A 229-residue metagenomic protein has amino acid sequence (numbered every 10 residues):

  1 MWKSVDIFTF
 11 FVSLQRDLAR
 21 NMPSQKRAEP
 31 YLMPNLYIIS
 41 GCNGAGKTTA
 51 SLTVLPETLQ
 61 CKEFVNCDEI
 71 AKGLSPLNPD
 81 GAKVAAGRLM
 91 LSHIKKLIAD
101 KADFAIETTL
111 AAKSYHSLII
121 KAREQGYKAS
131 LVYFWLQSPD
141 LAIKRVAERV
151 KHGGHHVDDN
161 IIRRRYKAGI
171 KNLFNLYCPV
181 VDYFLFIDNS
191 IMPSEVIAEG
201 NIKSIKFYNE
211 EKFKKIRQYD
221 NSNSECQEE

Functional and structural regions predicted by a protein language model:
L32-L36, D100-A102: Pre-Walker A (Motif I) flank of P-loop NTPase domains
C42-N43: The conserved Walker
K47: Conserved lysine of the Walker
S51-A102: Conserved substrate/cofactor phosphate-moiety recognition/catalytic segment in nucleotide-dependent phosphotransferases
A85-L136, G169: Glycine-rich phosphate-binding loop used to anchor ATP phosphates in small-molecule kinases, encompassing both
Y127-L173: A glycine- and Lys/Arg-enriched "phosphate-lid" helix/loop adjacent to the NTP-binding pocket of small-molecule kinases
N175-E229: NTP-dependent small-molecule kinase module
